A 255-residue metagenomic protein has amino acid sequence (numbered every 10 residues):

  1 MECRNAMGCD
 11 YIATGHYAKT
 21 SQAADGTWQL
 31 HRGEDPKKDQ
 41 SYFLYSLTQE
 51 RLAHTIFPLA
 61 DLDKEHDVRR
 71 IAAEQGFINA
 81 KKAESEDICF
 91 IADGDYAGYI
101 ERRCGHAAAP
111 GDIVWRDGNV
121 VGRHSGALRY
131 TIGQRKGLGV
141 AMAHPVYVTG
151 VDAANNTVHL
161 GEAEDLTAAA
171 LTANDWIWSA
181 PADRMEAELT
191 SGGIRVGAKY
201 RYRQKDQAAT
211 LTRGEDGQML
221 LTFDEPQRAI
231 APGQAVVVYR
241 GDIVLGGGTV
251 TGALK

Functional and structural regions predicted by a protein language model:
M1-V244, T249-K255: Nucleotide-activated chemistry modules centered on ATP-dependent adenylation/adenylyltransferase
